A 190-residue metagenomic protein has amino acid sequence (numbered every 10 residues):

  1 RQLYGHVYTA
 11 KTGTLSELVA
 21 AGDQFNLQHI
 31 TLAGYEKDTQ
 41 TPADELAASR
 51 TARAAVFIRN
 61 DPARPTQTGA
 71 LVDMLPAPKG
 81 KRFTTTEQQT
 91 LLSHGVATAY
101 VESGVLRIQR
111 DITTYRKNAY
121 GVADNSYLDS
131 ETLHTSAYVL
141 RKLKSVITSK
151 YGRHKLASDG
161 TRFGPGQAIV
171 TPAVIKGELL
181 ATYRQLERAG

Functional and structural regions predicted by a protein language model:
R1-M74: A glycine-rich, acidic short-motif signal
A63, Q67-G190: Structured, hydrophobic secondary-structure cores that serve as assembly/anchoring elements
